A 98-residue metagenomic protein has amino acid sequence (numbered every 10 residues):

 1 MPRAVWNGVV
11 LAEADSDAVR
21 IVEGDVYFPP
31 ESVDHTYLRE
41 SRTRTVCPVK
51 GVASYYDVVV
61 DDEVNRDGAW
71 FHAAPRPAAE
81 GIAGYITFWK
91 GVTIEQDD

Functional and structural regions predicted by a protein language model:
M1-D98: Terminal leader/tail segments of proteins
